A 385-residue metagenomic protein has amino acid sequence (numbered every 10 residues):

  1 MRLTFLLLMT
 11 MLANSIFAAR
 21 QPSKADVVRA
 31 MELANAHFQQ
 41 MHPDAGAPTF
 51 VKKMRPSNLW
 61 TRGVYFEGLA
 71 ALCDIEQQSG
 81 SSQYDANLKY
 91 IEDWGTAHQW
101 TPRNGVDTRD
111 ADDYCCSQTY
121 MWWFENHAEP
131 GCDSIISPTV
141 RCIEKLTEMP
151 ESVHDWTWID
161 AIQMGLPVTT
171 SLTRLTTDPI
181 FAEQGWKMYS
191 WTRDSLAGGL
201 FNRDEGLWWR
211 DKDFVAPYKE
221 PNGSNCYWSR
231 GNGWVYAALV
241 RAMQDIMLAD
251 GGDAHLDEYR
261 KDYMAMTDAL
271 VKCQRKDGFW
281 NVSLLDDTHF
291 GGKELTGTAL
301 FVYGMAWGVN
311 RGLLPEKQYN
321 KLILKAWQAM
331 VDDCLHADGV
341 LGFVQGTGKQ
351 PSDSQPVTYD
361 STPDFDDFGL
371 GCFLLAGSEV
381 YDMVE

Functional and structural regions predicted by a protein language model:
M1-A18: Fungal secretory targeting signals
L8, R20-S117, W123-P138, W280-N281 (+1 more regions): CBM-like carbohydrate-recognition segments
R29-H37, H98-T101, S152-D155, D204 (+2 more regions): Surface loop/turn signatures of beta-propeller and other carbohydrate-active proteins
P43, Q77, T96-R103, A128 (+7 more regions): Helix-capping and short linker residues that terminate individual alpha-solenoid repeat units
C132-T169: Asp-box/WD-like beta-propeller blade repeats and closely related beta-sheet repeat scaffolds
I159-D160, T170-L284, F290-V302, L314-S354 (+3 more regions): Extended ligand-binding clefts on enzyme/binding-domain cores
